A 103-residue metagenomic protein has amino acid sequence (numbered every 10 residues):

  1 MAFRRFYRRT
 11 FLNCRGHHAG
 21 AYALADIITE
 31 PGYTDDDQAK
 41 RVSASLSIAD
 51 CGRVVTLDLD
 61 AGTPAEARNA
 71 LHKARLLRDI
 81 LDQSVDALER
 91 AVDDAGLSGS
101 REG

Functional and structural regions predicted by a protein language model:
M1-G103: Positively charged, low-complexity terminal tracts and the immediately adjacent first secondary-structure elements
